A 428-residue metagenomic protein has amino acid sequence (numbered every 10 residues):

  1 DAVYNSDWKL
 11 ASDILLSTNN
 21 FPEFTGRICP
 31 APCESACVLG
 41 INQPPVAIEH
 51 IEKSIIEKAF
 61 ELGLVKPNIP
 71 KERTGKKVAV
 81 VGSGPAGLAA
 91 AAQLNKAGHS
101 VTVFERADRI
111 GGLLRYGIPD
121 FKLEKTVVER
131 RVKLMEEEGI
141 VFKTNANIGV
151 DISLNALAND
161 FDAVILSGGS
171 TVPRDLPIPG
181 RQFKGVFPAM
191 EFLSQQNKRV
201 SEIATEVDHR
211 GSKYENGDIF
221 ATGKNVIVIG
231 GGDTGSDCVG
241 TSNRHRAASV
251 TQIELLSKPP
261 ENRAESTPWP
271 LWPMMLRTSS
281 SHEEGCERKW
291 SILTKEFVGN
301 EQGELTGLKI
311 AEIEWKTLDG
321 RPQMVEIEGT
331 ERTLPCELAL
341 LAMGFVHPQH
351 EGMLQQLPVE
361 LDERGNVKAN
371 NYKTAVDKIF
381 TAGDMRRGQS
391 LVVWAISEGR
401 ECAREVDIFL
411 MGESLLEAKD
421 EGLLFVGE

Functional and structural regions predicted by a protein language model:
D1-K71, E136, T144, N155-G211 (+3 more regions): Glycine/serine-rich phosphate-binding loop and adjoining beta1-alpha1 elements at the start of nucleotide-handling
A2-S6, S12-N19, I41, P45-E49 (+9 more regions): Beta1-alpha1 glycine-rich phosphate/pyrophosphate-binding loop at the start of Rossmann-like nucleotide-binding domains
V3, E72, K77-V81, E129-I178 (+4 more regions): Feature captures the FAD/FMN-dependent oxidoreductase FAD-binding
R73-A86, A221-G232: Beta1/beta-strand and adjacent pyrophosphate-binding region of the FAD-binding site in flavoprotein oxidoreductases
Q182-G223, K316-Q389: FAD-site-proximal beta/loop scaffold in flavoenzymes
H209-E215, I219-V250: Predominantly flavin-linked oxidoreductase catalytic cores and closely associated redox partners
G235-G240, H245, A382-L416: A conserved FAD-binding loop/helix module that cradles the flavin
